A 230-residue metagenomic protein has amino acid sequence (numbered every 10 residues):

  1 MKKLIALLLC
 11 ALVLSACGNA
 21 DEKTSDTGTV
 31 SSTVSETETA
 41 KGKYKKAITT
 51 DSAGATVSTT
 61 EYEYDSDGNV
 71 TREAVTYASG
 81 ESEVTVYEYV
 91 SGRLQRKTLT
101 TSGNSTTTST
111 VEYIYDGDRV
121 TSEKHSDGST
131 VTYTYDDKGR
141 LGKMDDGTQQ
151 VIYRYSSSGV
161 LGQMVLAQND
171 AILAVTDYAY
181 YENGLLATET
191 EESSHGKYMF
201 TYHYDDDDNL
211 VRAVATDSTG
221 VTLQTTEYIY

Functional and structural regions predicted by a protein language model:
M1-L4, L8, G18: Positively charged n-region of N-terminal signal peptides that target proteins for export
L9-C10, G147: Enrichment for repetitive, rod-forming helical segments
C10-A11, V57: Residue-level signal for mature regions of secreted extracellular proteins and peptides
V13-A16: C-terminal motif of bacterial Sec signal peptides marking the signal peptidase cleavage site
D21-Y230: Extended charged/polar low-complexity repeat regions
